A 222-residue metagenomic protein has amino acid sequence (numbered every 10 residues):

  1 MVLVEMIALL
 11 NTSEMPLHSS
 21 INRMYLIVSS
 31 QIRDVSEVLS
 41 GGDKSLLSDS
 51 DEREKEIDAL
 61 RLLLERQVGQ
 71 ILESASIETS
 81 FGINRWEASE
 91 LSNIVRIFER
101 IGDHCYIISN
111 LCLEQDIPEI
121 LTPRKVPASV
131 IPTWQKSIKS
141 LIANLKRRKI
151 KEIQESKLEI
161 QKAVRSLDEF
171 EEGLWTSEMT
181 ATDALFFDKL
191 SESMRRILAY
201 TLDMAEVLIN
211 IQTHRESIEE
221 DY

Functional and structural regions predicted by a protein language model:
M1-Y222: Cytosolic, long alpha-helical scaffolding segments
